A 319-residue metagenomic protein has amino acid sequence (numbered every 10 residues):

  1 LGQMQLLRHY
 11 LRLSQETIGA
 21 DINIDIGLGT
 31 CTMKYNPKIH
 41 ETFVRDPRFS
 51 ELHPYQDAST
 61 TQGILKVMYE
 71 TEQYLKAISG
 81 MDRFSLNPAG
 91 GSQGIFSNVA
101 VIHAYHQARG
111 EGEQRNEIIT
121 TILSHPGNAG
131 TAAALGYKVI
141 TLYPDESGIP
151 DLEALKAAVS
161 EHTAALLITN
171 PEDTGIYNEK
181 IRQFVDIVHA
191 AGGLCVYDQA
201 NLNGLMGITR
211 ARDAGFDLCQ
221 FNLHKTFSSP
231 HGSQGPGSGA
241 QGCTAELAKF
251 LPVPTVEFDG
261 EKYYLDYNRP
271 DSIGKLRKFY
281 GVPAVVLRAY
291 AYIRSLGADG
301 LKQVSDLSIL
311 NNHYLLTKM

Functional and structural regions predicted by a protein language model:
L1-G27, K34-I39, V44-S50: Flexible inter-domain linker/hinge segments
M4-E16, R48-G90, G94: Conserved N-terminal alpha-helix of the aminotransferase class I/II PLP-enzyme fold
G19-H40, N87-N98, F227-G242, E246 (+1 more regions): Conserved phosphate/anionic-ligand binding catalytic regions in large, soluble enzymes, centered on
A20-G27, D82-L86, Q199, G300-S305 (+1 more regions): Flexible, glycine/charged-enriched surface loops at secondary-structure junctions
I26-N36, P88-G94, T121-S124, N201-G207 (+3 more regions): A glycine-rich phosphate-binding loop feature that marks nucleotide/adenosyl-phosphate handling sites
D46-S59, A77, A133-Y143, H162-L167 (+1 more regions): Gly-rich Lys/Arg/Thr-decorated short loops/hinges at beta-loop-alpha junctions or inter-strand turns that position
G63, Q93-G260: Conserved PLP-enzyme active-site core in the AAT-like
L218-M319: Active-site C-terminal subdomain of aminotransferase-like
